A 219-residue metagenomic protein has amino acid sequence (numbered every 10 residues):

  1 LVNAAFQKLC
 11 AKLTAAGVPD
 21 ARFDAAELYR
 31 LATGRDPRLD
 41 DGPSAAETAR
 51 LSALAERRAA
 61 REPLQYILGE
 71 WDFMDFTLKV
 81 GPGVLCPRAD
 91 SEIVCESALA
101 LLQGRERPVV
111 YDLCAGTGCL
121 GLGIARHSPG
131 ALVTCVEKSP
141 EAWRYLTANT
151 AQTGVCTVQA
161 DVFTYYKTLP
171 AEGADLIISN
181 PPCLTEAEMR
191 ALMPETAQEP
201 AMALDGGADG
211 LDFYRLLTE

Functional and structural regions predicted by a protein language model:
L1-E47, L51: A short N-terminal interaction module
F6, A25, L51, R61-L64 (+5 more regions): A general structural signal for well-ordered alpha-helical segments in protein cores
Y29-A100: Conserved AdoMet
K79, G123, E137, A197 (+1 more regions): Conserved beta-strand segments that form the floor/walls of ligand-binding pockets within enzyme and binding domains
P87, G116, G210: Short glycine/threonine-rich catalytic loop with a Thr-x-Gly-x-Asp
I93-R190: Conserved SAM/SAH cofactor-binding pocket of Class I
P182-F213: Mobile active-site "lid"/loop adjacent to the S-adenosyl-L-methionine
L216-E219: Short, intrinsically disordered, charge-balanced linker/junction segments flanking boundaries in proteins
